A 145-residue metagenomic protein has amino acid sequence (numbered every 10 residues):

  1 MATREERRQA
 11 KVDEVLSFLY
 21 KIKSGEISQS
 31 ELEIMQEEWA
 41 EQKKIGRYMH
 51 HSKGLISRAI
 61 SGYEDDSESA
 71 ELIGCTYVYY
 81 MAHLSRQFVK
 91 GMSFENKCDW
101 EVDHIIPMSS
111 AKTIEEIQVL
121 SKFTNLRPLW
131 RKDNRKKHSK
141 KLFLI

Functional and structural regions predicted by a protein language model:
M1-N96, E101: Contiguous alpha-helical segments
M92-P128, S139: Histidine-centered nuclease catalytic patch
K140-I145: Short cysteine/histidine-rich zinc-coordinating motifs and their immediately flanking basic loops
